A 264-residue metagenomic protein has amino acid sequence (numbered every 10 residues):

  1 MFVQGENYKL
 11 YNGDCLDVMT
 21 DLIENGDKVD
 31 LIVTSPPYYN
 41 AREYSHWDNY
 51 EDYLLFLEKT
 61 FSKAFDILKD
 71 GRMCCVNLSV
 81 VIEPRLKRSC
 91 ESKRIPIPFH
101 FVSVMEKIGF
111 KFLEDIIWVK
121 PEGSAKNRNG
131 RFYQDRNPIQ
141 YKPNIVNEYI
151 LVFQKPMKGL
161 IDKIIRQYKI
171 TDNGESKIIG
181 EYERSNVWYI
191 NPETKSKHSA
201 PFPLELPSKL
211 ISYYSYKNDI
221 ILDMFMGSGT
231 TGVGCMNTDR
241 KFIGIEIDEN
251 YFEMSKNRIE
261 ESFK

Functional and structural regions predicted by a protein language model:
M1-M254: Core catalytic lobe of class I
N250-K264: Cysteine-dependent PTP/DSP-like catalytic domain, specifically the C-terminal lobe
